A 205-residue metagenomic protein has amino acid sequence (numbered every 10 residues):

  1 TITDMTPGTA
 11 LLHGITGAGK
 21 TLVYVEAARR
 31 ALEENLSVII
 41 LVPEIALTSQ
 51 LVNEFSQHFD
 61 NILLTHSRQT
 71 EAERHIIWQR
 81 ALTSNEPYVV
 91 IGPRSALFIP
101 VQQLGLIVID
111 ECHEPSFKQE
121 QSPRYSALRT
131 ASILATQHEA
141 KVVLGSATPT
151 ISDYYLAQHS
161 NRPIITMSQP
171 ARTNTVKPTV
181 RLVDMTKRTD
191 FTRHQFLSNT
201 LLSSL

Functional and structural regions predicted by a protein language model:
M5-L12, K20, N35-V38, E86-Y88: Pre-Walker A (Motif I) flank of P-loop NTPase domains
H13, I133-L205: Conserved interdomain linker/interface between the two RecA-like ATPase lobes of SF2 helicase motors
A18-V23, R30-L32, L36-F55, E73: Conserved Walker A/P-loop ATP-binding site and its immediately adjacent core in helicase/helicase-like ATPase domains
L36-V38, N61, N85-V89, Q103-L106 (+1 more regions): Loop/turn-to-beta-strand initiation segments
E44-T48, Q69-E71, A96-F98, C112-P115 (+4 more regions): Conserved nucleotide-binding/hydrolysis micro-motifs of P-loop NTPases
E54-N61, T65-V90, V101: Conserved motor-coupling elements within RecA-like helicase/translocase cores
L63-E71, E114-Y125, T186-H194: Flexible beta-alpha connector loops of hexameric P-loop NTPases
S95-V143: SF2 helicase catalytic motif II
